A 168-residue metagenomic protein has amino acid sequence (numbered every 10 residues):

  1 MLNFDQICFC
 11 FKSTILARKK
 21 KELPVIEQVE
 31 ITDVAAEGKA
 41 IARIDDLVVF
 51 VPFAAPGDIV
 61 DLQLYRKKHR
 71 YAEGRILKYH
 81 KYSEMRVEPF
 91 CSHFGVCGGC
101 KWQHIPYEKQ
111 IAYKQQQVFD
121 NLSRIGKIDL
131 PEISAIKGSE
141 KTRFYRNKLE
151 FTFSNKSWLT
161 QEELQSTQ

Functional and structural regions predicted by a protein language model:
L2-Q168: SAM-dependent transferase fold signal centered on methyltransferase-like domains, encompassing both Class I
